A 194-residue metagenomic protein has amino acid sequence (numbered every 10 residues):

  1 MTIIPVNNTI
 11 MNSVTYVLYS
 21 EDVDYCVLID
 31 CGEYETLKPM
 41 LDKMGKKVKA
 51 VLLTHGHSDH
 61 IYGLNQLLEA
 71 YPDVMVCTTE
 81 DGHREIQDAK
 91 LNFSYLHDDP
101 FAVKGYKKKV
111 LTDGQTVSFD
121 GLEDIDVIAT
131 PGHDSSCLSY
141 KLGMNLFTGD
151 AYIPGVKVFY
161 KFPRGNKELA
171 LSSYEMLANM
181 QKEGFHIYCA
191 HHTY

Functional and structural regions predicted by a protein language model:
M1, K46, V74, E123-I125 (+1 more regions): A structural micro-motif
M1-M44, L138-G149, P154: Conserved beta-strand hairpin/beta-sheet module of binuclear metal-dependent hydrolase folds, prominently
V6, L18, Q115-G121: Short acidic-hydrophobic surface loop/beta-edge motif
V6-N8, K107-K108, I128-P131: Short Gly/Pro-enriched turn/cap motifs at secondary-structure boundaries
C26-I29, A50-L52, V127-A129: Short catalytic-loop micro-motif centered on adjacent basic/acidic residues
V27, L52, V76, L146-T148 (+1 more regions): Residue-level marker for buried hydrophobic side chains located in beta-strands that build the well-ordered beta-sheet
E33-S118: Active-site HxH/HxHxD metal-binding segment of metal-dependent hydrolases
D124-Y194: Metallo-beta-lactamase
